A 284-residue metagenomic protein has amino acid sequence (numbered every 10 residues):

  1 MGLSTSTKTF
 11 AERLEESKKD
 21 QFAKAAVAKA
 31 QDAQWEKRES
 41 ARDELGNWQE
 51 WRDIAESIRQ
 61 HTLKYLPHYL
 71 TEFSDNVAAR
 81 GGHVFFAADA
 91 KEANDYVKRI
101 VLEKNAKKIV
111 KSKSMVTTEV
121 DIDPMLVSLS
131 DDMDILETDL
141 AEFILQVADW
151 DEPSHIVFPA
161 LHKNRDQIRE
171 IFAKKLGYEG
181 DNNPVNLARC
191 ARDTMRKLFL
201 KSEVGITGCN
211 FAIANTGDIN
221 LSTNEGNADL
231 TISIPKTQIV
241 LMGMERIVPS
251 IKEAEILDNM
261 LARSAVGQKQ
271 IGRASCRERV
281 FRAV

Functional and structural regions predicted by a protein language model:
M1-R282: The feature marks the mature, well-folded catalytic cores of soluble enzymes
